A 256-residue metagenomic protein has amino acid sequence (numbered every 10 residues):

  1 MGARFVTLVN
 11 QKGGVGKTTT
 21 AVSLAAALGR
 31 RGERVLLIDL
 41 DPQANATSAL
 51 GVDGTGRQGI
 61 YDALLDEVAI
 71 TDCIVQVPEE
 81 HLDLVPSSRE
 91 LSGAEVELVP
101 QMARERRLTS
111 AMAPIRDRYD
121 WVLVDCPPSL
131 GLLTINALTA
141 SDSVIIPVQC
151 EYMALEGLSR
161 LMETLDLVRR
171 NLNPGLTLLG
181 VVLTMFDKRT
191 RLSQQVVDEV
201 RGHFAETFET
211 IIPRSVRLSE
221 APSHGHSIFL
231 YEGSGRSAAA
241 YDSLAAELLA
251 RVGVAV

Functional and structural regions predicted by a protein language model:
M1-V256: P-loop NTP-binding core
